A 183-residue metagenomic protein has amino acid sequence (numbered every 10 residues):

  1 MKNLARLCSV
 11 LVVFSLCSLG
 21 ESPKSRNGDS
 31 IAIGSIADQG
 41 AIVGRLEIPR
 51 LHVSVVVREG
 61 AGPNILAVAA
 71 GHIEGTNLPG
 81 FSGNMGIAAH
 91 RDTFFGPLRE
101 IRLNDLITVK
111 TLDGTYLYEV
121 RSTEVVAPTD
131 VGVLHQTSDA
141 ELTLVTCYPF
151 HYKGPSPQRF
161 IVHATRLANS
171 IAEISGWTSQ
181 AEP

Functional and structural regions predicted by a protein language model:
M1-C8: Bacterial N-terminal signal peptides that target proteins for export
L4, L16-L19: Leucine-biased recognition of intrinsically disordered, low-complexity hydrophobic segments
C8-S15: Bacterial N-terminal signal peptides
S18-P183: Solvent-exposed, non-transmembrane regions of membrane-associated and secreted proteins
